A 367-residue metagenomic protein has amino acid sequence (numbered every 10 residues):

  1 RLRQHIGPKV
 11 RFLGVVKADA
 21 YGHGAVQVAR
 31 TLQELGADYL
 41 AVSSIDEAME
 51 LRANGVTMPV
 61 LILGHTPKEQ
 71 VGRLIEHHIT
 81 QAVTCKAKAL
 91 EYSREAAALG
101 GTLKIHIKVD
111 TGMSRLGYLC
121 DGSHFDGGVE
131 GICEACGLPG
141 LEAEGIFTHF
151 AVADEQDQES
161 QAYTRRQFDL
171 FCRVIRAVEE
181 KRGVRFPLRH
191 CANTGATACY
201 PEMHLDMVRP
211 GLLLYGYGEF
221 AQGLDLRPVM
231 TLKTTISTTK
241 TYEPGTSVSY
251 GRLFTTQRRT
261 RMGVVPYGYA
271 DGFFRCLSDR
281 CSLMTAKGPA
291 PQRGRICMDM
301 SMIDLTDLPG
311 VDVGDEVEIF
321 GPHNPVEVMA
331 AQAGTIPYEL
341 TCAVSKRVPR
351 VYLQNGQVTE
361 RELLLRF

Functional and structural regions predicted by a protein language model:
R1-T80, K86, R94, T102 (+4 more regions): A charged N-terminal "starter" segment
K9, G183-L188, V326-A331: Flexible, glycine/charged-enriched surface loops at secondary-structure junctions
L13, K104-H106, G145, P291: Hydrophobic "anchor" residues on beta-strands that sit immediately upstream of conserved functional sites
A18-L35, L90-K104, T111-T235, Y242-E243 (+2 more regions): Active-site loop/helix belt of alpha/beta enzymes
M49-G55, F220-V229, P337: C-terminal helical cap(s) of enzyme catalytic domains, especially alpha/beta-barrels
L51, I146, I236, G314: Residue-level signal for inorganic ion chemistry
I62, I236, Q292-R293: A structural signal for short, hydrophobic beta-strand segments that form beta-sheets in beta-rich/all-beta domains
T241-F367: C-terminal accessory subdomain/extension
